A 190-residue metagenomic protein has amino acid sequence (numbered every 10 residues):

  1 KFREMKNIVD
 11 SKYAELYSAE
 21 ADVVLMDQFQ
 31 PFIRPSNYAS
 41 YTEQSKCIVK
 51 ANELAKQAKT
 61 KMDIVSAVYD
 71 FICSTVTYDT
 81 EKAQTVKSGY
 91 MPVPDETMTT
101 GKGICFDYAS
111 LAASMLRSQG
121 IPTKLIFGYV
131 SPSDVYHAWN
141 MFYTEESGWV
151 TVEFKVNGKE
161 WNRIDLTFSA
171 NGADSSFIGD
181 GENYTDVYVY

Functional and structural regions predicted by a protein language model:
K1-M62, V150, T185-Y190: N-terminal accessory/pre-domain segments preceding catalytic cores
K6-I8, Y13-Y17, A67, Y78-E81 (+7 more regions): Generic detector of ordered, mature protein regions
K12, V24-D27, I33, S66 (+5 more regions): Alpha-helical structural elements
N37-T100, K159, I164, S169 (+1 more regions): Secondary-structure boundary elements
I64-V68, G101-L116: Active-site nucleophilic cysteine motif
D107-Y190: Hydrophobic/aromatic-rich core segments of domains that either
